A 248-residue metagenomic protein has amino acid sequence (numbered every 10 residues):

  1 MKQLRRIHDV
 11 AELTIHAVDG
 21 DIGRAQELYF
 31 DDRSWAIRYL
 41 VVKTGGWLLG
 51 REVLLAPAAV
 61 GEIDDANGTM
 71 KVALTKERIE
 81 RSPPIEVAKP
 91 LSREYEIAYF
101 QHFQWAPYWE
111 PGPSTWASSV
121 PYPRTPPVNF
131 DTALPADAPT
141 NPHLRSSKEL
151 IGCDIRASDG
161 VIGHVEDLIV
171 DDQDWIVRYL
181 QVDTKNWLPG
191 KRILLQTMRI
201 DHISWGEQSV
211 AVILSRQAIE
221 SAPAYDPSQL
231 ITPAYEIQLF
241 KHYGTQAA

Functional and structural regions predicted by a protein language model:
M1-A248: Peripheral interaction segments used for macromolecular assembly
